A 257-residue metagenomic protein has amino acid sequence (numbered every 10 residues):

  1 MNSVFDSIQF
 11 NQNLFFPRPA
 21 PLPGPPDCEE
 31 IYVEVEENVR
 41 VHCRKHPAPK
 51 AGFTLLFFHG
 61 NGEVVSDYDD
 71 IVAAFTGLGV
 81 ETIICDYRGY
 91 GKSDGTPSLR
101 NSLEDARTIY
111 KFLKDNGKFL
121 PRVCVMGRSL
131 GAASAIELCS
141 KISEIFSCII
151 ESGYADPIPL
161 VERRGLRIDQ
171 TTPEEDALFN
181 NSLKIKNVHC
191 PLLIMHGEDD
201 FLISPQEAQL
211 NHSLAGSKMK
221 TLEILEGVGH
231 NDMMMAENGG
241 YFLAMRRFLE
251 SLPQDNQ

Functional and structural regions predicted by a protein language model:
M1-E34, H42-R44: An N-terminal hydrophobic leader/cap segment in hydrolases
N61-A74: The serine-hydrolase catalytic nucleophile loop
F75-D94: Conserved alpha/beta-hydrolase
P97-G117, L183: Alpha/beta-hydrolase active-site loop
A132-C190, M235: Hydrolase active-site cap/lid region
V188, I194-H196, D200: Short beta-strand/loop motif that positions the catalytic acidic residue of the alpha/beta-hydrolase fold
D199-I203, N231-D232: Acidic catalytic loop of the alpha/beta-hydrolase fold
V228-N238: Catalytic histidine-centered segment of alpha/beta-hydrolase-like enzymes
